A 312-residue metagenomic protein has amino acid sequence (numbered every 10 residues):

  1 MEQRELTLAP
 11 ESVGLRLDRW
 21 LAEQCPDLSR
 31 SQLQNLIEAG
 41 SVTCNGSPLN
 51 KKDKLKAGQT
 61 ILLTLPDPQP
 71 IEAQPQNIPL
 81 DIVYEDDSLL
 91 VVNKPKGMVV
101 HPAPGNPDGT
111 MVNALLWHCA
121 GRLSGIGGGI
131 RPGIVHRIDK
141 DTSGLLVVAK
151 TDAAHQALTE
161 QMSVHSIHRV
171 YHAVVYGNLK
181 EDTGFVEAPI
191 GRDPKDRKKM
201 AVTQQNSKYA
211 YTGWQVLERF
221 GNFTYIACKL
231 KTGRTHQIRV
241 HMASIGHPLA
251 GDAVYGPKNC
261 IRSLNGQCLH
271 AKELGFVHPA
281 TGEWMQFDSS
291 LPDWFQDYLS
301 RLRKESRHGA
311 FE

Functional and structural regions predicted by a protein language model:
M1-F185, P189-P194, W294-R303, G309-F311: RNA pseudouridine synthases
M1-N35, L80, K195, Q204-Y211 (+4 more regions): Pseudouridine synthases involved in rRNA/tRNA modification
C44-N45, H101-P102, A149, M200-Q204 (+2 more regions): Thr-Gly-centered strand-to-loop micro-motif
G46, L65, V240, K258-N259: Conserved "cap/hinge" positions at secondary-structure junctions
P70-I71, Q156-L158, R197-A201, G256-I261: A short, acidic/glycine-rich surface segment
I190, Y225-I226: Solvent-exposed, well-ordered amphipathic alpha-helical segments that flank/support binding or catalytic loops
